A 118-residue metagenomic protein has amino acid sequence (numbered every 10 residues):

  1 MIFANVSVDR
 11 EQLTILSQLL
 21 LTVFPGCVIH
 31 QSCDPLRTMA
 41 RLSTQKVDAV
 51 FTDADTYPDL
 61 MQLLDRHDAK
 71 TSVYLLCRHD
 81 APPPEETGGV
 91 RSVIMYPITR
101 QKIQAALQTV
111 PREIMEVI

Functional and structural regions predicted by a protein language model:
V6-R10, C77: Conserved acidic carboxylate
R10-H30: Two-component/phosphorelay signaling modules centered on CheY-like receiver
Q31-A49: Acidic, metal-coordinating helix/loop segments flanking the phosphotransfer/catalytic sites of two-component signaling
A40, T56-K70: Short amphipathic alpha-helix used as the core "switch/output" element in two-component signaling
K70-P83: A short, hydrophobic beta-strand element within the central beta-sheet of small alpha/beta folds
E85-I94: As written
I98-L107: C-terminal output helix
Q108-I118: The C-terminal output helix
